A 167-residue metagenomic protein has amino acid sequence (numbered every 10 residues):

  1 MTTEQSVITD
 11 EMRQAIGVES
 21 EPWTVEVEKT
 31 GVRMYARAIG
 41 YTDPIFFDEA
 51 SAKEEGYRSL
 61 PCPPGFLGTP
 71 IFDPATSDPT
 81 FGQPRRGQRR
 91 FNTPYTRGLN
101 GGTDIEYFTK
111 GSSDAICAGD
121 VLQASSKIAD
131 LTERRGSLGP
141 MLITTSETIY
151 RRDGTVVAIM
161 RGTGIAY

Functional and structural regions predicted by a protein language model:
M1-R13, T103-Y167: HotDog/MaoC-like acyl-thioester-processing domains
T2-G102: Hot-dog-fold acyl-thioester-processing enzymes
